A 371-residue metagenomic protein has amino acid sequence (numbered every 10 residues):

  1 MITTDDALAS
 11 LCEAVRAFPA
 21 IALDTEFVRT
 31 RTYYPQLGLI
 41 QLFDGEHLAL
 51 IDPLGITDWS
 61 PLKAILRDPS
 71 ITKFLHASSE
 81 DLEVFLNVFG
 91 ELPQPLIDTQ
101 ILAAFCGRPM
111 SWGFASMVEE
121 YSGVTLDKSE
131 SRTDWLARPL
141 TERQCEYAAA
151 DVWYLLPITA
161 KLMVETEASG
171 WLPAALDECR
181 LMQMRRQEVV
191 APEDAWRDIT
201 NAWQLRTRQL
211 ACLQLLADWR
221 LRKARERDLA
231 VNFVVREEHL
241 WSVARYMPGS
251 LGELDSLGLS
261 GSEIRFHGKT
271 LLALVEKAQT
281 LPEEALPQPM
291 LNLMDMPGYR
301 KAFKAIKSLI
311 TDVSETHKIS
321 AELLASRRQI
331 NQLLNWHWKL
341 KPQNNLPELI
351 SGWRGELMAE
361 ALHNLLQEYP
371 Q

Functional and structural regions predicted by a protein language model:
I2-A7, R16-L23, V28-E165: Conserved DEDDh/DEDDy metal-dependent 3′-5′ exonuclease domain
E142, L162-Q371: Accessory DNA-binding and partner-docking regions appended to nucleic-acid-acting proteins, especially the terminal
